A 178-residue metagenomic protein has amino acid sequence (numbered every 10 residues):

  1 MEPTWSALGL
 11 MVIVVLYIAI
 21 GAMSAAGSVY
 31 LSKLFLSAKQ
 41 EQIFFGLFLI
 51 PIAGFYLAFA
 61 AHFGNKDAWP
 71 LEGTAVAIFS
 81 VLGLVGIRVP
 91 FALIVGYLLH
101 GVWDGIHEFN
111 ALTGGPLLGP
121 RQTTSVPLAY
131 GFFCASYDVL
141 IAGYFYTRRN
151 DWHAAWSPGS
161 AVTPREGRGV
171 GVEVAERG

Functional and structural regions predicted by a protein language model:
E2-I20, K33, Q40-I50, T74-F91 (+1 more regions): Functional transmembrane or membrane-interface alpha-helices that line membrane-embedded catalytic, ligand-binding
S24, Y30, V170-V174: Polar low-complexity intrinsically disordered regions enriched in Ser/Thr and small residues
A25, V29-K66, A161: Aromatic-rich, lipid-facing transmembrane alpha helices and their immediate juxtamembrane interface loops in integral
F55-G86: Helix-adjacent hinge/juxtasegments
D67, L99, F133, R168-A175: A subset of signal/propeptide-processing and intrinsically disordered low-complexity segments in secreted/extracellular
A92-G96: Active-site alpha-helix of zinc metalloproteases
Y97, G101, G105: Catalytic glutamate of the conserved HExxH
W152-G178: Short, highly charged, low-complexity non-transmembrane loops/tails of multi-pass membrane proteins
